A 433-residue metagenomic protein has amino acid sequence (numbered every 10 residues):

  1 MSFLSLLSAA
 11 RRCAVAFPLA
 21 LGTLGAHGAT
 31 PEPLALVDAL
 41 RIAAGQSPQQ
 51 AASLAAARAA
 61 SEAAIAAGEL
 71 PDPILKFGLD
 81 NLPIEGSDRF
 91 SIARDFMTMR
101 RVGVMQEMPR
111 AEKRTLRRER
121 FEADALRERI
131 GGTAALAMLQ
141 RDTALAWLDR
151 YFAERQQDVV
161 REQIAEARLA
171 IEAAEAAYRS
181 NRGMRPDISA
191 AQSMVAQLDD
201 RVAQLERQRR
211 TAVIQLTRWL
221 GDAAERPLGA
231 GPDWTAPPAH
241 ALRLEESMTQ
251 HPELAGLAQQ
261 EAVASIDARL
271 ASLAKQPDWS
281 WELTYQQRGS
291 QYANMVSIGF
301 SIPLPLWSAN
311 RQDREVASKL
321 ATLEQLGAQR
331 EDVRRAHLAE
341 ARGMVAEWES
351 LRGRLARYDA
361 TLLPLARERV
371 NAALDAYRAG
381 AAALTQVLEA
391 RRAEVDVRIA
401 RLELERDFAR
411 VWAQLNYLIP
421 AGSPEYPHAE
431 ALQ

Functional and structural regions predicted by a protein language model:
S2, L34, A135-Q250, M344-E347 (+3 more regions): Periplasmic alpha-helical coiled-coil/stalk elements that build and connect Gram-negative outer-membrane
F3-S8, T30, E85, A400-Q433: Acidic, low-complexity, intrinsically disordered peripheral segments
R12-T23: Bacterial N-terminal signal peptides
A26-D80, I84-G86, A93, M97-R101 (+14 more regions): Bacterial Sec-pathway N-terminal export signals of envelope proteins
Q50-A64, E128, A135, L139-I164 (+7 more regions): Amphipathic alpha-helical coiled-coil segments
A51, I74-D95, E107-L136, E154 (+3 more regions): Small/polar (Gly/Ser/Thr/Ala-rich) solvent-exposed segments that form structured loops/beta-strands/short helices used
V102, I298-F300: Membrane-embedded beta-strands of outer-membrane beta-barrel proteins, especially the hydrophobic/small aromatic
R118-E122, R185-S193, L384-R392: Short, charged, amphipathic alpha-helical segments
